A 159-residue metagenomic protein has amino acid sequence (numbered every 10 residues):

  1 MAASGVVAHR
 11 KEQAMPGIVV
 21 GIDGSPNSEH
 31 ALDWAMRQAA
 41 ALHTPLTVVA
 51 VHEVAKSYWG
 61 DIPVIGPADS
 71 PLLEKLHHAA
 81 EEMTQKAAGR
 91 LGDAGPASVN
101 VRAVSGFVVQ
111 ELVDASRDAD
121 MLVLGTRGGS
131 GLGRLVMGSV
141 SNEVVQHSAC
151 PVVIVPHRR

Functional and structural regions predicted by a protein language model:
G5-A68, A94, V99, A115: Small/aliphatic-rich secondary-structure junction motif
I18, A35, L112, V123 (+1 more regions): Hydrophobic structural packing positions in well-ordered secondary structure
A50, T126-R127, P156-H157: Short secondary-structure boundary segments
P67-E82: A short acidic, glycine-rich active-site loop that binds or catalyzes chemistry on phosphate/adenosine moieties
M83-N100: A structural motif corresponding to the C-terminal end of an alpha-helix and its immediate exit/capping segment
A103-Q110: Charged docking surfaces used in two-component/phosphorelay signaling
Q110-R117: Short acidic alpha-helix that forms the nucleotide-activated donor recognition element in Leloir-type transferases
M121-Q146: Glycine-rich, Arg-bearing micro-motifs that act as flexible, cationic patches
